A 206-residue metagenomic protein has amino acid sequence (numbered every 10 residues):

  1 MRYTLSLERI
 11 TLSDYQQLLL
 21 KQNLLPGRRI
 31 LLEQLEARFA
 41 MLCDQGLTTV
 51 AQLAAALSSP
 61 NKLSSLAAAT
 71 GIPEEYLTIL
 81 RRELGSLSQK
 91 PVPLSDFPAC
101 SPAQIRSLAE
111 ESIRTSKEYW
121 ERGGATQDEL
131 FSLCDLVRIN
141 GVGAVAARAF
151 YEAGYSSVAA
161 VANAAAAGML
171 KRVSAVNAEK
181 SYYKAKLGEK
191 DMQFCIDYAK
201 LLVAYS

Functional and structural regions predicted by a protein language model:
M1-A56, P60-S206: C-terminal extensions
